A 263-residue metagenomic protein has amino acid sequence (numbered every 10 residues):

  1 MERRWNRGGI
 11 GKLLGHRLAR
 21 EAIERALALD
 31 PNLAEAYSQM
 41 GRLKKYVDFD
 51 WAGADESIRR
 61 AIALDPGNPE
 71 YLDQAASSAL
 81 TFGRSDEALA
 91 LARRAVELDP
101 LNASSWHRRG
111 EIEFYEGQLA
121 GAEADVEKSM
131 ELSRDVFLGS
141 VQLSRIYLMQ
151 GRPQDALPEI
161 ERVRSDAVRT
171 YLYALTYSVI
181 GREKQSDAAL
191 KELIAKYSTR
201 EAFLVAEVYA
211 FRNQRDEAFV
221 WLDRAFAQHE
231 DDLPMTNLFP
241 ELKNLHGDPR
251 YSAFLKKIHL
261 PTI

Functional and structural regions predicted by a protein language model:
R3-R7, G11-K12, A19-E24, Y37-M40 (+1 more regions): Alpha-helical protein-protein interaction modules
R25-E35: A structural motif corresponding to the C-terminal end of an alpha-helix and its immediate exit/capping segment
V47: Flexible, glycine-rich active-site loops centered on histidine and acidic residues that chelate a metal or position
